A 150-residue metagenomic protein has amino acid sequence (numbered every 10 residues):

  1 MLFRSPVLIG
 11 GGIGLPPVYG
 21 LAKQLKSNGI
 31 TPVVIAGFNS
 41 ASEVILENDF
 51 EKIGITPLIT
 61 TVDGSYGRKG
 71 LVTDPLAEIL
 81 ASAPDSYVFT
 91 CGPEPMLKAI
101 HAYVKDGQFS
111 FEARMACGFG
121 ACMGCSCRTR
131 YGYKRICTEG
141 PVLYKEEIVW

Functional and structural regions predicted by a protein language model:
M1-F111: FNR/FR-type flavoprotein reductase catalytic core
P17, E94-A99, E112-P141: Local cysteine-cluster metal-coordination motifs and their immediate loop/turn environment, predominantly Fe-S cluster
V44-L46, P84, F119, K134-C137 (+1 more regions): Short linear functional motifs in flexible/disordered or boundary regions
P141-W150: Short microdomains enriched in Cys/His and/or Lys/Arg
